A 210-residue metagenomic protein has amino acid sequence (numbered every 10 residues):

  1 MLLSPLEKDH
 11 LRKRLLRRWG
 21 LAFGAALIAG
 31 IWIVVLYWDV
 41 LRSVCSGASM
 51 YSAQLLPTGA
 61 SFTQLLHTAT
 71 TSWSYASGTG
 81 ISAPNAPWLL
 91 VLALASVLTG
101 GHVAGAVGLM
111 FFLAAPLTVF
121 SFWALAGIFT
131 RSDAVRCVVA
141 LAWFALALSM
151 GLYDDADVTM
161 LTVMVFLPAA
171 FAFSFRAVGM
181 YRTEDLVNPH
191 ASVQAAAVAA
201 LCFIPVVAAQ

Functional and structural regions predicted by a protein language model:
M1-D39: Start-transfer (signal-anchor) and selected internal transmembrane alpha helices of multi-pass inner/ER membrane
L2, R14, T70-S74, G80 (+4 more regions): Intrinsic low-complexity, intrinsically disordered segments enriched in polar/basic residues
D9, K13, R17, L98-V103 (+5 more regions): Juxtamembrane/transmembrane-helix boundary motifs in multi-pass membrane proteins
G30-T118, L146, V158-L161: Membrane-interface coil-to-helix junctions
G101, R131-S132: Short, well-ordered coil loops that connect the C-terminus of an alpha-helix to the N-terminus of a beta-strand
A115-I128, A134-Q210: Membrane-embedded helix bundles of polyisoprenyl
